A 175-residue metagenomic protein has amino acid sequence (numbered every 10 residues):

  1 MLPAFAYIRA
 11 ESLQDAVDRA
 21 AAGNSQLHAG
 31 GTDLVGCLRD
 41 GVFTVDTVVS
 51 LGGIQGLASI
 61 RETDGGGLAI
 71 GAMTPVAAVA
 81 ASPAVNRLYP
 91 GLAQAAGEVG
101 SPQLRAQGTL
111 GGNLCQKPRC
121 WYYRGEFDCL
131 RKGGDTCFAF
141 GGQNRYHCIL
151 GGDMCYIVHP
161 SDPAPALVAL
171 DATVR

Functional and structural regions predicted by a protein language model:
M1-R175: C-terminal structural segment of proteins
